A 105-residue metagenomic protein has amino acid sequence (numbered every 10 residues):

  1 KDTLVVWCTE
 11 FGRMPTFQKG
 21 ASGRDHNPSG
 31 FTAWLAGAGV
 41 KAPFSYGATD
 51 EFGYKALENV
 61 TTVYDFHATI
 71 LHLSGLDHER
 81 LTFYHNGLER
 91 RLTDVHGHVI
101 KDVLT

Functional and structural regions predicted by a protein language model:
K1-T105: Ligand-binding pockets and gating/stacking loops
